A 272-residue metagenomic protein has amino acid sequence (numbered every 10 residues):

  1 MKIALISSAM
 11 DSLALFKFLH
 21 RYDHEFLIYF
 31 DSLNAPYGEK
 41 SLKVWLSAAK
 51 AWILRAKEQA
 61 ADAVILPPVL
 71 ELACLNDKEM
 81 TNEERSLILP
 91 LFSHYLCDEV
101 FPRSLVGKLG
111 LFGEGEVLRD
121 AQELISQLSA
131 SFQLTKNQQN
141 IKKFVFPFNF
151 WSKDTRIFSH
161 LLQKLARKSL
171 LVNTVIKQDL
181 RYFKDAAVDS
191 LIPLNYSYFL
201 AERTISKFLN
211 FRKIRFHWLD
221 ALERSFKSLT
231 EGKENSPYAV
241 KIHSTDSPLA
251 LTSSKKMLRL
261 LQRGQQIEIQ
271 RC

Functional and structural regions predicted by a protein language model:
M1-C272: Non-catalytic structural scaffold of enzyme domains
